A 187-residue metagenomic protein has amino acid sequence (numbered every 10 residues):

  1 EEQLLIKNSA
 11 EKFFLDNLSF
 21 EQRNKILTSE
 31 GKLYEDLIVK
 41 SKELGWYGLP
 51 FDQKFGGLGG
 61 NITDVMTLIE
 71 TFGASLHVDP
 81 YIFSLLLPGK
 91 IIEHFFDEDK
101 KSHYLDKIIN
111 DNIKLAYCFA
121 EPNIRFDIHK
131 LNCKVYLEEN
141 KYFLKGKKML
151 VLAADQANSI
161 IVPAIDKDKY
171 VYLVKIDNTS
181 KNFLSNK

Functional and structural regions predicted by a protein language model:
E1-E2, I6, A74, L87 (+1 more regions): Glycine-rich beta->alpha junctions and the first turn(s) of the following alpha-helix
E1-L18, Y136-K141, K169: Flavin-dependent oxidoreductase catalytic core characteristic of acyl-CoA dehydrogenase/oxidase-like enzymes
Q3, F14, G45, D52 (+4 more regions): Buried hydrophobic positions in well-ordered alpha/beta secondary-structure cores of metabolic enzymes
F13-F20, K107, L115-A116: Short alpha-helical functional segments enriched in proximate histidine and acidic residues
E21-E43: Short secondary-structure junction/hinge motifs that connect adjacent elements
L27-T28, G56-G59, N123-F126: Short, small-residue-enriched loops and turns at beta-alpha junctions that line or gate enzyme active sites
E43-D111, A153-Q156: Internal helix-loop-helix
D106-K187: FAD-binding core of flavoproteins
